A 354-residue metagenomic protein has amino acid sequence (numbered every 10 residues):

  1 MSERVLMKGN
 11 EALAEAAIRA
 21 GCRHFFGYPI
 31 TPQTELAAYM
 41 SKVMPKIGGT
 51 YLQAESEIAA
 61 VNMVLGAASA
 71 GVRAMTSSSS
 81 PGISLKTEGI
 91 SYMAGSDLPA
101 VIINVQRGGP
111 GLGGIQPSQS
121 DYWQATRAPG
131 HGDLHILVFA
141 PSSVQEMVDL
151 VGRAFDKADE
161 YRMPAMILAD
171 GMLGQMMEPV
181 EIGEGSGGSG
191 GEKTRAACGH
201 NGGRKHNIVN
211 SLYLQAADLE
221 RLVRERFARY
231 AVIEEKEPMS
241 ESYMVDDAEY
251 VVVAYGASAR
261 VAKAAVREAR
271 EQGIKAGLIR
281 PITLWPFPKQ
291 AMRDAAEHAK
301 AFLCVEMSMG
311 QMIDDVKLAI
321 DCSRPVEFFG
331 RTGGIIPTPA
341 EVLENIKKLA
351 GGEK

Functional and structural regions predicted by a protein language model:
M1-A128, H135, S143, F328 (+2 more regions): Thiamine diphosphate
K8-A12, F227-Y250, K263: Glycine-/acidic-rich phosphate or pyrophosphate-binding loops and their flanking alpha/beta elements
R107-G109, A169-M176, G256-S258, M309 (+1 more regions): Glycine-rich beta-alpha junction loops
Q116-D170: Conserved thiamine diphosphate
R162-S242: Conformationally flexible catalytic loops at phosphate/diphosphate-handling active centers
A262-A295: Generic long, charged, amphipathic alpha-helical segments
E306-K354: Peripheral docking tails and interdomain loops at the edges of cofactor- or intermediate-handling domains
